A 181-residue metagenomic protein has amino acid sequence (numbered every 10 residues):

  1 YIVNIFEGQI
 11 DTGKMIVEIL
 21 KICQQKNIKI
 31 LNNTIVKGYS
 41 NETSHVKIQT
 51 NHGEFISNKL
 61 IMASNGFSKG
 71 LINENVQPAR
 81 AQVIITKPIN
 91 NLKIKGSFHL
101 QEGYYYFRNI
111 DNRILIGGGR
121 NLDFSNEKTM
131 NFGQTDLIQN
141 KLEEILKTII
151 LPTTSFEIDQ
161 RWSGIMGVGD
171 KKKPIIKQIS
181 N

Functional and structural regions predicted by a protein language model:
I2-N58, A63: Helical element adjacent to the flavin cofactor pocket in flavoenzyme catalytic cores
K14, K21, L71-N73, N126-T129: A short secondary-structure junction signal
Q24-K29, I89, T148-P152: Generic secondary-structure signature for well-ordered alpha-helical cores
G38, S68-K69, L122, M166: Surface-exposed, flexible loop/turn segments at secondary-structure boundaries
Y39-G117: Flavin-dependent oxidoreductases
L92-S180: Active-site lid/adjacent beta-loop-alpha segment flanking the redox-cofactor pocket in flavoenzymes
